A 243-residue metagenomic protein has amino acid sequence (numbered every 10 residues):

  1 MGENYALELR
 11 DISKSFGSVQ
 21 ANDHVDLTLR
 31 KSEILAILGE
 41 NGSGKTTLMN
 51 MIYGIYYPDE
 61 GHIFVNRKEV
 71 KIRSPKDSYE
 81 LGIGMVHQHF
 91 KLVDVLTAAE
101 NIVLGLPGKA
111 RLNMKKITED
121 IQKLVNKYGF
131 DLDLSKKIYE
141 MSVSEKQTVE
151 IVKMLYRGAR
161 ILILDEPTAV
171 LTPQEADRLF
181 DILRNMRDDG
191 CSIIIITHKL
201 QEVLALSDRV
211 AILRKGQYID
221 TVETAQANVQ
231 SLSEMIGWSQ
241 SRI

Functional and structural regions predicted by a protein language model:
G2-I243: Glycine-rich phosphate-binding loops of nucleotide-dependent enzymes
